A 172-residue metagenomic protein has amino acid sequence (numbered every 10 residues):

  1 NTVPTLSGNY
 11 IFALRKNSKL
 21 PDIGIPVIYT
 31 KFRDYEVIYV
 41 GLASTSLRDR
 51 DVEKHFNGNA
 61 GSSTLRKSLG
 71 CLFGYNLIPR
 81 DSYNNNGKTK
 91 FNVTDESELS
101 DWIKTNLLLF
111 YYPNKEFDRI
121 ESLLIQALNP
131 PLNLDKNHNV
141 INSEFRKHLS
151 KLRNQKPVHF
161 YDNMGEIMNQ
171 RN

Functional and structural regions predicted by a protein language model:
N1-I38, L42-N172: Boundary/linker segments flanking structured domains
